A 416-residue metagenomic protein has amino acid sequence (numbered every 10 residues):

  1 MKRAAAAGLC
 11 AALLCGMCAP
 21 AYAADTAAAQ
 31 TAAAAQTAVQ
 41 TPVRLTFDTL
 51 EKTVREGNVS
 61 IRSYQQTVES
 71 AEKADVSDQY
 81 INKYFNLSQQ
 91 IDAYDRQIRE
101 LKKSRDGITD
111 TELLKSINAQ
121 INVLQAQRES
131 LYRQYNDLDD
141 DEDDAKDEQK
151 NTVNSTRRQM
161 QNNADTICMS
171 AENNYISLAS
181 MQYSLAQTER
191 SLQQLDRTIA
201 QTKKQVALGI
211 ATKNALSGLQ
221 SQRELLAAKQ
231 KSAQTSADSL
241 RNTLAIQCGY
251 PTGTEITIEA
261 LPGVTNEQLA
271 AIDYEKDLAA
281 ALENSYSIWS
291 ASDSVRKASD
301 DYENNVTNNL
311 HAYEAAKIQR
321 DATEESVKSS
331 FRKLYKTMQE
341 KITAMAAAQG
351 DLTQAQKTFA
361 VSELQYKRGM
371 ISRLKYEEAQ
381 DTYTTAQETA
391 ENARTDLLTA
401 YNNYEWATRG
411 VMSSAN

Functional and structural regions predicted by a protein language model:
M1-A24: Sec-dependent N-terminal signal peptides of Gram-positive bacterial secreted proteins and lipoproteins
A27-Q40, F47, Q97, R320 (+2 more regions): Acidic, low-complexity, intrinsically disordered peripheral segments
D48-N173, L185-T188, L195, S217-Q220 (+5 more regions): Amphipathic, heptad-repeat alpha-helical/coiled-coil signature enriched at exported N-termini that scaffold
D106, L113, A145, Q149 (+5 more regions): Charged, solvent-exposed structural "stalk/scaffold" segments of large extracytoplasmic/peripheral assemblies
R128-D139, L226-L240, T385-Y401: Amphipathic alpha-helical coiled-coil segments
Q234-K276, N402-N416: Short, solvent-exposed, mixed-charge loop/turn linkers that connect secondary-structure elements
N309, L334, G369-R373: Alpha-helical heptad-repeat coiled-coil segments that mediate oligomerization/polymerization in large
